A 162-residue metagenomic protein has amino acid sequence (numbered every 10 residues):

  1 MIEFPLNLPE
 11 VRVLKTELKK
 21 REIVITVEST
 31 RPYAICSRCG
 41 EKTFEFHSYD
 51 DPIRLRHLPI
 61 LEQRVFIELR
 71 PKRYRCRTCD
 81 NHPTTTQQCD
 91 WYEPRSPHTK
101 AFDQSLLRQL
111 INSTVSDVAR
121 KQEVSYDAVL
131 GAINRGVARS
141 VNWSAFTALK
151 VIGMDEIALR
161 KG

Functional and structural regions predicted by a protein language model:
M1-N81, Q87-C89: Short, conserved DNA-binding cores of transcription-related domains
G40, R54-G162: Short, positively charged, Gly/Tyr-enriched micro-motifs that form contact patches at catalytic or ligand/partner
